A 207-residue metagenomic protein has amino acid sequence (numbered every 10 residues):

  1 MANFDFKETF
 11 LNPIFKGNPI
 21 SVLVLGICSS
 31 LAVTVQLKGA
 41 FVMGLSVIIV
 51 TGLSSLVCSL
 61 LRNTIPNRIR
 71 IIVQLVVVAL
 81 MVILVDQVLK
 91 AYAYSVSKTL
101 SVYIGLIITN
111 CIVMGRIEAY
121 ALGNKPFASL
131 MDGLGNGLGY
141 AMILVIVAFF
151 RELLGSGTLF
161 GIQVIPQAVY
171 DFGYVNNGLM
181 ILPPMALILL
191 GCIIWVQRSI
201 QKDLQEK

Functional and structural regions predicted by a protein language model:
E8, L130-K207: C-terminal transmembrane helix-loop-helix hairpin of multi-pass membrane proteins
F10-I20: N-terminal membrane topogenic signal
N12, S59-N63, A128-N136: Short amphipathic alpha-helical coupling elements at transmembrane boundaries
L25-L31, V47-G52, A79-D86, I108-I112 (+2 more regions): Hydrophobic core segments of alpha-helical transmembrane domains in multi-pass membrane transport and ion-translocation
L37-L53, V73, S97-I108: Structural signature of hydrophobic alpha-helical transmembrane segments
S54-N67, M114-N124, R198: C-terminal ends of transmembrane helices
I65-V78, T99-G105, D132: Cytoplasmic-side transmembrane-helix entry/capping segments in multi-pass membrane proteins
L84-T99: Transmembrane alpha-helix boundary signature
